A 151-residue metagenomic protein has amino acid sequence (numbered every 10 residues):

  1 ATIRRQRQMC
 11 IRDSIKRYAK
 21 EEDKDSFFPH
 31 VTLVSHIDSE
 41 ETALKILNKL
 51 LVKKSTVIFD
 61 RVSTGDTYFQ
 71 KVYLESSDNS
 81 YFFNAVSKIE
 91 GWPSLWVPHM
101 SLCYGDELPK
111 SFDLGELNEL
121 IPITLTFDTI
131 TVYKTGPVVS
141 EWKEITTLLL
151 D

Functional and structural regions predicted by a protein language model:
A1-I11: Single conserved hydrophobic/aromatic residue that forms the stacking wall/gate of nucleotide- or nucleobase-binding
Q8, S39-K45, Y81-N84, L108-L114: Short, conserved charged micro-motifs
I15-E21, L117-E119: Short, recurring structural edge motifs at helix starts
K16, D78-Y81: Hydrophobic, ordered structural segments
E21-I37, V52-S77: Short, charge-patterned binding micro-sites
D25-H36, S94-D106: Extracellular/lumenal glycan-associated surfaces
L44-Y68, L95, S101-D151: Flexible phosphate-binding patches that engage nucleotides and nucleic acids
Y81-E90, S94: Intrinsic, low-complexity N-terminal interaction/targeting segments
